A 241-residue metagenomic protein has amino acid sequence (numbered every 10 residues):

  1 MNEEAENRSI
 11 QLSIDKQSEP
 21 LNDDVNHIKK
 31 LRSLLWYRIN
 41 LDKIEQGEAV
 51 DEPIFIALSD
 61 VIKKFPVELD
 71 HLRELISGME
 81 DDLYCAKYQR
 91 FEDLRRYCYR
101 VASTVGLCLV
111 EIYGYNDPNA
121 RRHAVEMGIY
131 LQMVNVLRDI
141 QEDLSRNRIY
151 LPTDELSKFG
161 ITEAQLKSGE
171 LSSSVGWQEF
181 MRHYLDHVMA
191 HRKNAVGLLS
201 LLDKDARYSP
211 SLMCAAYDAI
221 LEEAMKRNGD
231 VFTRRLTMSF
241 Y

Functional and structural regions predicted by a protein language model:
N2-Y130, L137, Q141-Y241: Catalytic cores of Mg2+-dependent Asp-rich isoprenoid enzymes
